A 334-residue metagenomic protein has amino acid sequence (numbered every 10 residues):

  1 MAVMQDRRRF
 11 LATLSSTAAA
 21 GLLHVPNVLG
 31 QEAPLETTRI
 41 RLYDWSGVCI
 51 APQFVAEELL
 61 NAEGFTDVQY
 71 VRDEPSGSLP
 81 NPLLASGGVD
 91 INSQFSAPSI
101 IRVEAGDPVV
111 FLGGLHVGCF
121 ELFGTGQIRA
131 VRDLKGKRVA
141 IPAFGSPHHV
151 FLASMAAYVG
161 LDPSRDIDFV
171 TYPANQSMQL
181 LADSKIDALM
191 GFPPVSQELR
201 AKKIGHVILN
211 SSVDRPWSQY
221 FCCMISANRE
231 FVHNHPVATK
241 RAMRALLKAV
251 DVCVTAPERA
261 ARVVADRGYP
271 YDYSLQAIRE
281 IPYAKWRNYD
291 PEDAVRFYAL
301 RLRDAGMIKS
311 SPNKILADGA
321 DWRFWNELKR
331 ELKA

Functional and structural regions predicted by a protein language model:
A2-A18: N-terminal secretory signal peptides and thylakoid transit peptides that target proteins across membranes
A12, G136, A201: Phosphate-coordinating loops and pocket residues in cytosolic domains that bind phosphorylated ligands
Q31-S164, D168-T171, D183, D187-P193 (+3 more regions): Short, glycine-/small- and polar/acidic-enriched structural segments that line small-molecule recognition paths
V55, L79, L83, G88 (+9 more regions): Extracytoplasmic/secreted proteins, especially bacterial periplasmic and envelope-associated proteins
A97, Q176-D266: Pocket-lining segment of extracytoplasmic ligand-binding domains
H233-S310: Secondary-structure end/capping motifs
R303-A334: Conserved C-terminal helix/tail region of periplasmic/extracytoplasmic solute-binding proteins
